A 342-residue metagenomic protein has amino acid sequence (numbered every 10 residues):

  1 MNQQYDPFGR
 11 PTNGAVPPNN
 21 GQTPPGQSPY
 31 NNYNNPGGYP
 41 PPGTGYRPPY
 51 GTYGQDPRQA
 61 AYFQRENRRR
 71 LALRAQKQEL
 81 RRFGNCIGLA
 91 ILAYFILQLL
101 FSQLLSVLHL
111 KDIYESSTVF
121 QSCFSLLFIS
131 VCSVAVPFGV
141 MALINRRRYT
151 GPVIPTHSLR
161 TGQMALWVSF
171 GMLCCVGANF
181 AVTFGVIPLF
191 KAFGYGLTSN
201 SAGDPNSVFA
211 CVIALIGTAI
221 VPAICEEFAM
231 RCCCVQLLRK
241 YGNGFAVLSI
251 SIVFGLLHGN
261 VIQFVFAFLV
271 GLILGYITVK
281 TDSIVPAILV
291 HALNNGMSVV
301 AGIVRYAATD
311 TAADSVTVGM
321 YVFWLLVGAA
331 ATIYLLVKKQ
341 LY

Functional and structural regions predicted by a protein language model:
M1-V153, T161-M164, M297-Y342: N-terminal, membrane-interfacial amphipathic/helix-forming hydrophobic leader that caps and precedes the first
Y53-A90, Y94, G194-Y241, V247-V253 (+1 more regions): Contiguous N-terminal and early-domain "leader" segments and peripheral loops that mark the onset or edge of a domain
G84-L104, L127-G139, A165-G185, L189 (+7 more regions): Hydrophobic, lipid-facing residues on alpha-helical transmembrane segments of integral membrane proteins
I113-F124, V153-C225: Juxtamembrane helix-loop-helix connectors linking adjacent transmembrane helices in multi-pass membrane enzymes
F209-Y342: Transmembrane helix-loop-helix hairpins at the membrane interface of multi-pass integral membrane proteins
